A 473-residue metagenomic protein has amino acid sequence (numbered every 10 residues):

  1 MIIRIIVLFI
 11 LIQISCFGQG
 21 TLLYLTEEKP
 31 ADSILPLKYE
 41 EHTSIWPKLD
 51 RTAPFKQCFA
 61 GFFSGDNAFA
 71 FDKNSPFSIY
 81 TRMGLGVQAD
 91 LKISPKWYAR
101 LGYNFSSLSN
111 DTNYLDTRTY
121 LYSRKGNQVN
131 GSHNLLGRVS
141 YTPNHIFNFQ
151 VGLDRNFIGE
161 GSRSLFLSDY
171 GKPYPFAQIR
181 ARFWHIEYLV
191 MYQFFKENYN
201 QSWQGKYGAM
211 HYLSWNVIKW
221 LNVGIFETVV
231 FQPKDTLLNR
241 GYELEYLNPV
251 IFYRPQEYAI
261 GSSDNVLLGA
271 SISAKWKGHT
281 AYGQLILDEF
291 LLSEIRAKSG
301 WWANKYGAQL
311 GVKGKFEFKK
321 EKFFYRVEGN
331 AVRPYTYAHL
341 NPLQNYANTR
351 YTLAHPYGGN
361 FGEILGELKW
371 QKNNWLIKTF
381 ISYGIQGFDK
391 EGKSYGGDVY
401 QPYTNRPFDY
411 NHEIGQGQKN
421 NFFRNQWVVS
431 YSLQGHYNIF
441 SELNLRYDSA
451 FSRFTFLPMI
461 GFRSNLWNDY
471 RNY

Functional and structural regions predicted by a protein language model:
M1-I2: N-terminal secretory signal peptides that target proteins for export/translocation
I5-I14: Sec-dependent N-terminal signal peptides
G20-N222, E227-P233, S299-N304, A308 (+2 more regions): Outer-membrane beta-barrel channel domains
S132, V217-Y473: Exposed, low-structure sequence patches enriched in small/polar residues
